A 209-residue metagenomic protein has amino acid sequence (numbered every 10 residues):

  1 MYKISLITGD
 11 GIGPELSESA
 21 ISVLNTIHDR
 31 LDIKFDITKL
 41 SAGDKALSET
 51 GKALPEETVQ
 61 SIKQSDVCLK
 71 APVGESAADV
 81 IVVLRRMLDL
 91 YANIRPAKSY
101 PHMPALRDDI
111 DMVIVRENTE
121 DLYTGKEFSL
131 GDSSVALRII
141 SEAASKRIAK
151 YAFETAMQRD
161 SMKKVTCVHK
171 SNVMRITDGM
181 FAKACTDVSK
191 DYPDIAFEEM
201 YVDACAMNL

Functional and structural regions predicted by a protein language model:
K3, I27-K34: Charged, compositionally biased N-terminal leader segments and the immediate start of the first structured element
S5-S22, I27, G131-D203: Glycine-rich phosphate/diphosphate-binding loop of Rossmann-like nucleotide-binding domains
D32-E56, M207-L209: N-terminal beta-loop-helix "entrance" segment that forms/cooperates in small-molecule cofactor or anionic ligand
K34-D36, N93, A196-E198: Conserved beta-strand segments of alpha/beta enzyme cores
T38, L69, V113-V115, T166-V168 (+1 more regions): Hydrophobic/aromatic beta-strand patches that form the interior of the parallel beta-sheet core in alpha/beta enzyme
T38-A42, P96-A97, V168, M200-V202: Conserved beta-strand termini and adjacent loop/short-helix elements that scaffold enzyme active sites in alpha/beta
S48-R138: N-terminal glycine-rich phosphate/adenylate-binding segment common to multiple enzyme folds
P96-P101, A196-N208: Short, conserved loop-to-beta-strand elements that form functional interface hotspots
